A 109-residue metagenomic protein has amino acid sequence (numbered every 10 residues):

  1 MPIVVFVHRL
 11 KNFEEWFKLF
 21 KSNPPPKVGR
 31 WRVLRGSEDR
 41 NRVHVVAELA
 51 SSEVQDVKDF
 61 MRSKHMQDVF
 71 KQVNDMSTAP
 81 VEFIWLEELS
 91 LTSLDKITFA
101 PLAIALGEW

Functional and structural regions predicted by a protein language model:
M1-W109: Short S/T/G/P-rich N-terminal loop/turn motif that feeds into the first structured element of a domain
